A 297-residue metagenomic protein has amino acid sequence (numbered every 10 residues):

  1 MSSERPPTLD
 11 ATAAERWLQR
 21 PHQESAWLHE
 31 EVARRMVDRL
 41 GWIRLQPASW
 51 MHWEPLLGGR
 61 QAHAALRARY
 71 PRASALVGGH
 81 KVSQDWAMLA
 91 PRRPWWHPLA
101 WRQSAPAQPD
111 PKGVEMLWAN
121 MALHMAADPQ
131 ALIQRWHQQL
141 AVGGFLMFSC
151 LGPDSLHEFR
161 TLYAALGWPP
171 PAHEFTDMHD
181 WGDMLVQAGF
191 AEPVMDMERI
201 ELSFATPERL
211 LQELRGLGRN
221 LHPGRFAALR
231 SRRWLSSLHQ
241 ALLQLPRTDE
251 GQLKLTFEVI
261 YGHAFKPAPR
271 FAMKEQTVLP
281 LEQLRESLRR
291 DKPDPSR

Functional and structural regions predicted by a protein language model:
M1-P47: Class I SAM-dependent methyltransferase Rossmann-like catalytic core, especially the SAM/SAH-binding loop
V37, G41, E208-R297: C-terminal lobe and adjacent flexible extensions of AdoMet/dcAdoMet transferase-like proteins
D38-P111, M116, A131: Class I SAM-dependent methyltransferase SAM/SAH-binding core
L45, A127, A141: Short conserved AdoMet
Q108, V114-Q130, Q134, C150: A short SAM/SAH-binding and catalytic strip from SAM-dependent methyltransferases
Q130-F145: A short glycine-rich, Lys/Arg-flanked "PGG" loop and its adjoining helix->strand segment in the class I
M147-R209, G216-R230: Conserved catalytic/acceptor-binding region of the Class I
